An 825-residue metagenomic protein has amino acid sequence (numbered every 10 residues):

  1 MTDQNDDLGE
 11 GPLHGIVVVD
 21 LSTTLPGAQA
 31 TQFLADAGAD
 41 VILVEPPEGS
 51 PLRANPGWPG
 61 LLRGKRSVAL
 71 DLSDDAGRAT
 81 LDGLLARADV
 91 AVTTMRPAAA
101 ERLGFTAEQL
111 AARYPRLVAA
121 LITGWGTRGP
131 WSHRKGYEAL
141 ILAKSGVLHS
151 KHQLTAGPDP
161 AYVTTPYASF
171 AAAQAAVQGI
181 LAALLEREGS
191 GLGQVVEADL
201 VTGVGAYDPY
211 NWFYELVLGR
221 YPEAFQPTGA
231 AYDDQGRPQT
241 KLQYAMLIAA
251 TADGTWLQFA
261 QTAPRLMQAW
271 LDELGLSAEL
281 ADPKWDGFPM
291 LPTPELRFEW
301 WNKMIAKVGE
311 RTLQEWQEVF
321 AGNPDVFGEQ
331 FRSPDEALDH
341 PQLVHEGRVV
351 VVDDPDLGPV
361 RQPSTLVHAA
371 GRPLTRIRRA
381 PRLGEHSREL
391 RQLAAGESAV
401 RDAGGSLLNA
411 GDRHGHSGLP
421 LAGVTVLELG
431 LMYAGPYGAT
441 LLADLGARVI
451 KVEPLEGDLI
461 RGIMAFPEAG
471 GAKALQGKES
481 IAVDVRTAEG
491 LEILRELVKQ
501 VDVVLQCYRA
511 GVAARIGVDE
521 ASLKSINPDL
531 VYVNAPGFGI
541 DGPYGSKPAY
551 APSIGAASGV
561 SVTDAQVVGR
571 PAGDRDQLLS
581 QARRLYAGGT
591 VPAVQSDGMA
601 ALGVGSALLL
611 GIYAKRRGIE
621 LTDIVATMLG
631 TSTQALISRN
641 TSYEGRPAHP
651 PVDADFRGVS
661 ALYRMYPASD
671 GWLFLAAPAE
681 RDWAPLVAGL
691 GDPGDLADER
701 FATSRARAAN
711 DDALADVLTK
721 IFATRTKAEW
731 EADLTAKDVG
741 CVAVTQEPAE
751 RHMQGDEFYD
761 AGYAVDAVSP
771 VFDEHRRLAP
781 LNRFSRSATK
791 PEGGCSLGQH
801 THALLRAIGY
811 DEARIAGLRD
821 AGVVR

Functional and structural regions predicted by a protein language model:
M1-L192, Q314, D353, R382 (+3 more regions): N-terminal helix-loop segment corresponding to the beta1-alpha1 unit of nucleotide/adenylate-binding folds
M1-V17, A230-Q235, I248-A252, K303 (+4 more regions): Terminal low-complexity tails and localization/encapsulation signals of metabolic enzymes
D40-V41, A321-E336, V449, T735-R751 (+1 more regions): Short, well-structured beta-strand/strand-turn elements
G124-G126, L200-A206, D253-T255, Q261-L266 (+6 more regions): Glycine-rich beta-alpha junction loops
P160-A171, V195, R237, Y244 (+10 more regions): A short glycine-threonine-serine/GTX helix/turn-capping micro-motif
A183-D234, W316, Q330-P334, A593 (+4 more regions): Substrate-binding/catalytic subdomain of NAD(P)-dependent oxidoreductase enzymes
L216-T240, A281-E295, T563-G589, M753-G755: Charged, glycine/proline-rich intrinsically disordered loops and linkers
Q235, Q239-T240, A245-P324, A661-K737 (+1 more regions): Aromatic-enriched alpha-helical interface/lid elements that frame and gate functional surfaces
